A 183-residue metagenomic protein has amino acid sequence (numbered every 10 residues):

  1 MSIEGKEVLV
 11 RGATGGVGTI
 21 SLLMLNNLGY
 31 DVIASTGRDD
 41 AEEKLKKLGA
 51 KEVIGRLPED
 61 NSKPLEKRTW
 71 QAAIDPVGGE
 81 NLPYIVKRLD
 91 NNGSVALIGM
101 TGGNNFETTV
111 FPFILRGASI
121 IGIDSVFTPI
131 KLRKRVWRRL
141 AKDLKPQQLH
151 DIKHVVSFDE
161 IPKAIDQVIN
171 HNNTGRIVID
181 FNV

Functional and structural regions predicted by a protein language model:
M1-E7: Short helix-loop-beta connector
G12-T19, G78: Glycine-rich NAD(P) Rossmann-fold beta1-alpha1 loop
M24-D31, N91-N92, R116: Conserved S-adenosyl-L-methionine
L25, L45, A73, I85 (+3 more regions): Terminal peptide-recognition signature
N26-E80, R138: Adenosine-nucleotide cofactor-binding segment
E80-P146, F181-V183: Glycine-rich phosphate-binding loop and adjacent beta-alpha segment of Rossmann(oid) nucleotide-cofactor-binding
K131-V183: C-terminal hydrophobic helical "lid"/dimerization subdomain of Rossmann-like NAD(P)H-dependent oxidoreductases
